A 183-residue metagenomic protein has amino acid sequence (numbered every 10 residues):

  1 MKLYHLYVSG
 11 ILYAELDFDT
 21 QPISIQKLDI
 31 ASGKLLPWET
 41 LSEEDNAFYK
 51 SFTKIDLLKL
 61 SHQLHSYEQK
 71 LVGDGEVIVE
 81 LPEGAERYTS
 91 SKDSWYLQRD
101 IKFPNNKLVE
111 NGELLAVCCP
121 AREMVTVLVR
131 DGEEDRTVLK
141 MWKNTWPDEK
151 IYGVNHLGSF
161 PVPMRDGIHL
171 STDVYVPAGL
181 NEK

Functional and structural regions predicted by a protein language model:
M1-V154: N-terminal targeting or regulatory segments adjacent to alpha/beta-hydrolase or S9 domains
W142-E182: N-terminal cap/lid segment of alpha/beta-hydrolase-fold proteins
